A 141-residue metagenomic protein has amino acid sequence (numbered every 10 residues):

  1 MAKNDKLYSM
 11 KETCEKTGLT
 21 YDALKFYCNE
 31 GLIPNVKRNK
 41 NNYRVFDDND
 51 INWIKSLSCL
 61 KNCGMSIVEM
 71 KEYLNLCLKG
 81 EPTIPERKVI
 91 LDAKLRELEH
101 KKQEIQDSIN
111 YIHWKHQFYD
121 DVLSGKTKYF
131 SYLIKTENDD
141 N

Functional and structural regions predicted by a protein language model:
M1-L74: Basic helix-turn-helix/winged-helix DNA-binding cores and closely related short helical interaction motifs
M1-N4, E81-N141: C-terminal regulatory/oligomerization modules of transcriptional regulators
M10, T17, N35, E69 (+5 more regions): A general secondary-structure boundary signal
N62-K94: Amphipathic alpha-helical dimerization/coiled-coil segments that flank or bridge DNA-binding/regulatory modules
